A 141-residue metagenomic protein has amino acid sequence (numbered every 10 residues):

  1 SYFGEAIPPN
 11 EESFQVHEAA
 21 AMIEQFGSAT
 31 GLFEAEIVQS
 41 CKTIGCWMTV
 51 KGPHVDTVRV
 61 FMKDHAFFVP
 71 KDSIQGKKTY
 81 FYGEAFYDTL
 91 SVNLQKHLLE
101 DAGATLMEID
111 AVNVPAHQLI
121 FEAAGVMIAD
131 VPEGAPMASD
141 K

Functional and structural regions predicted by a protein language model:
S1-K141: OB-fold and OB-like single-stranded nucleic-acid-recognition modules and their adjacent interaction interfaces
